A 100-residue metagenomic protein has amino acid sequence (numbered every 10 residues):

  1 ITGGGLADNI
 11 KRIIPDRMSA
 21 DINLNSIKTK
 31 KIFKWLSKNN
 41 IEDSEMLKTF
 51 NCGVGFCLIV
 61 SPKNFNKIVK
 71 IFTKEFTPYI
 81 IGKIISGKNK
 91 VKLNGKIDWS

Functional and structural regions predicted by a protein language model:
I1-S100: Glycine-/charge-enriched secondary-structure boundary and capping motifs
